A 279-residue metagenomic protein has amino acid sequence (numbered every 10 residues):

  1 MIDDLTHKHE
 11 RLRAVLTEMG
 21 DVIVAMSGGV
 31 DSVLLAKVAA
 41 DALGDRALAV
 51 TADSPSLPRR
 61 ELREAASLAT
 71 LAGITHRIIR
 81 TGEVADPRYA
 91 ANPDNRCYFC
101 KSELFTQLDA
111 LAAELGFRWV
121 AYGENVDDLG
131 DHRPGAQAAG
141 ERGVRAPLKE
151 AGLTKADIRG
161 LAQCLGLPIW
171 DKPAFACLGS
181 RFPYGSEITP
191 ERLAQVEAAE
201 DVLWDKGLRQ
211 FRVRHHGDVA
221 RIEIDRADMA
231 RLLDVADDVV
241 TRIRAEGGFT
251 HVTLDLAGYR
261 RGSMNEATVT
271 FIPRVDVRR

Functional and structural regions predicted by a protein language model:
M1-C164, A220, D238-F249, L254 (+2 more regions): ATP-dependent adenylation/nucleotidyltransferase module used to activate substrates
A25, C177, E223: Conserved beta-strand segments that form the floor/walls of ligand-binding pockets within enzyme and binding domains
L48, H215-R226: Short, aliphatic-rich beta-strand segments
K149-L203, G207-V213: Mid-to-C-terminal catalytic subdomains of enzymes that bind/position adenosyl phosphate moieties or nucleic-acid
G179, A257-Y259: A glycine-rich phosphate-binding loop feature that marks nucleotide/adenosyl-phosphate handling sites
E187-L193, D225-A230, M264-T270: Short glycine/threonine-rich loop-to-helix capping motif typified by GTGT followed within a few residues by an Asp-Pro
R209-H216, D255-A257: C-terminal boundary motif of the adenylate-forming
D228-D238: Short, conserved charged micro-motifs
